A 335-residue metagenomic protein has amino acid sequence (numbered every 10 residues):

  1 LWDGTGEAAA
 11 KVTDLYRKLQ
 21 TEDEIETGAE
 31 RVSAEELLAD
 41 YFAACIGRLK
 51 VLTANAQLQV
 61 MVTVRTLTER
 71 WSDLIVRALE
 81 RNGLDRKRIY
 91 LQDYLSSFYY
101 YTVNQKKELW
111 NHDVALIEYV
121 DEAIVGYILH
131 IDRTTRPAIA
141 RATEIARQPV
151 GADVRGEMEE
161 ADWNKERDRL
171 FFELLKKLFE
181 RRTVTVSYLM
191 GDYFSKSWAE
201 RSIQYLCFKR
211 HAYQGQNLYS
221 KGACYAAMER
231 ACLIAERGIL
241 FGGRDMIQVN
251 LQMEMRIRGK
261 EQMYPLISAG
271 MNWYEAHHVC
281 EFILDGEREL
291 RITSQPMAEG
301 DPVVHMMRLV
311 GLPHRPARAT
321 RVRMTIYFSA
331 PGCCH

Functional and structural regions predicted by a protein language model:
L1-E26, E80, R88-Y100, L309-H335: Early-domain small/polar-rich strand-loop-helix modules and first-structured segments of the mature chain
L1-T63, T68, Q148-F172, K177 (+1 more regions): Conserved phosphate-binding loops in N-terminal lobes of ATP-dependent enzymes of the actin/Hsp70/sugar-kinase
A9-V12, I131-F172, A226, N272-E289: Glycine-rich phosphate-binding loop plus the immediately following alpha-helix
E36-V103, Q216: Active-site neighborhood for divalent-cation/phosphate handling
V60-S72, L174-Q204, H211-Q216: Glycine-rich phosphate-binding loops at beta-strand->alpha-helix junctions
L84-Y119, L218-L240: Conserved phosphate-binding catalytic cores of ATP/NTP-utilizing and phosphoryl-transfer enzymes
E108-V125, L129-R133, G191-F194, L240-V249 (+2 more regions): A short acidic Gly-Thr/Ser loop motif
L218, Y225-R323: Acidic, glycine/GT-rich loop-and beta-edge segments that sit at the periphery of enzyme/chaperone cores
